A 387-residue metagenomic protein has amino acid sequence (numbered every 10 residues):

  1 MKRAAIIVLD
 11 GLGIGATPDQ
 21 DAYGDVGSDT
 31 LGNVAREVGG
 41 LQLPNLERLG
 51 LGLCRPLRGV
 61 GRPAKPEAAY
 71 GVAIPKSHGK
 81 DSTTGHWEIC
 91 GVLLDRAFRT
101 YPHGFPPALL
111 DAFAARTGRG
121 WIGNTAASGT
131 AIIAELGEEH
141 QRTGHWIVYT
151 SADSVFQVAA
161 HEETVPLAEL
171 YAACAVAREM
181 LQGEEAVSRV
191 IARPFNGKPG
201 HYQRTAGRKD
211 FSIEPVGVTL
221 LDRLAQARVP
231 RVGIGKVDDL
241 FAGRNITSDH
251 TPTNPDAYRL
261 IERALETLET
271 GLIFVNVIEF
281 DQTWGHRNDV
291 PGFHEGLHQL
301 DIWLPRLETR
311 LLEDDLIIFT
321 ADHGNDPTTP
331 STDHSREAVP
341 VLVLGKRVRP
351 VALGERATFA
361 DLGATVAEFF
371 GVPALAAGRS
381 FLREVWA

Functional and structural regions predicted by a protein language model:
M1-A387: Feature captures the catalytic ectodomains and active-site-proximal regions of enzymes that hydrolyze or transfer
